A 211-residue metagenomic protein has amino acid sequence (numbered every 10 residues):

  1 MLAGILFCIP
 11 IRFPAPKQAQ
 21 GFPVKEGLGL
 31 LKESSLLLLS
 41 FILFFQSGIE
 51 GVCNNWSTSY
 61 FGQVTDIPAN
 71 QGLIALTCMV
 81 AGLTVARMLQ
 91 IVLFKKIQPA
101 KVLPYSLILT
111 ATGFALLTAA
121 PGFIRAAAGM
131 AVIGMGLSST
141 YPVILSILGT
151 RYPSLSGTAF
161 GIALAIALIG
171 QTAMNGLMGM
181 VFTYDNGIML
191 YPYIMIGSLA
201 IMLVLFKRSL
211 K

Functional and structural regions predicted by a protein language model:
M1-A19, M202-S209: C-terminal membrane-cytosol helix-exit motif in multi-pass small-molecule transporters
I11-L39: Juxtamembrane intracellular "pre-TM" segments in multi-pass secondary transporters
E33-T84: Extracytoplasmic gate region of multi-pass secondary transporters
A86-P99, F182-T183: Helix-to-loop junctions at the C-terminal end of transmembrane segments in multipass secondary transporters
K101-L116: Structural signature of the two symmetry-related core transmembrane helices
G113, I124-V132: Paired small-residue
S139-Y152: Intracellular juxtamembrane helix-capping segments at the cytosolic ends of symmetry-related transmembrane helices
Y152-G187, M195: A late C-terminal transmembrane helix in Major Facilitator Superfamily
